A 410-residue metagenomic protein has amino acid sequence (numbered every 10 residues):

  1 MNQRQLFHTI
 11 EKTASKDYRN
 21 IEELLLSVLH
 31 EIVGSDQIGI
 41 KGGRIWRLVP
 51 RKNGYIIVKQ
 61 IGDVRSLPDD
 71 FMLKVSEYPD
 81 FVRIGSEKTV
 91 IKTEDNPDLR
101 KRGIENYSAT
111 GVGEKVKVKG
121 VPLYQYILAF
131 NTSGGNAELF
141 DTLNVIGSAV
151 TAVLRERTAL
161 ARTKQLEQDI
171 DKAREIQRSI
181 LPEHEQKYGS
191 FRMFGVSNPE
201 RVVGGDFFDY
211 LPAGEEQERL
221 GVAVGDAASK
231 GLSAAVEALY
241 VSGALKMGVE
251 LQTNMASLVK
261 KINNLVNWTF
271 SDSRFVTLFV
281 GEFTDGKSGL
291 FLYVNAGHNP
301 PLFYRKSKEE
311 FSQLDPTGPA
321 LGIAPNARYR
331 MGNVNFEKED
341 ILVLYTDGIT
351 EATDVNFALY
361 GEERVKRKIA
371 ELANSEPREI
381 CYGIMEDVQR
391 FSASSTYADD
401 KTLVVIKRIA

Functional and structural regions predicted by a protein language model:
N2-I10, E138, S233-A244, G248 (+1 more regions): Active-site-proximal, acidic helix/loop segment immediately C-terminal to a metal-coordinating Asp/Glu
T13-E31, Q37, Q165-K172, P182-G189 (+2 more regions): Signal-transducing coiled-coil linker helices
S15-K59, D272: Helix-loop-beta substructure at the N-terminus of cytosolic sensory domains that couple signal/ligand detection
I61-D98, T317: Acidic/proline- and glycine-rich, intrinsically disordered low-complexity segments that serve as regulatory linkers
E94-Y124: Helix-to-coil/beta transition segments that act as allosteric "coupling" elements at the rims of sensory or catalytic
K115-N144, K230, E351-L359: Regulatory loop-to-helix N-cap segments in sensory/regulatory domains that couple ligand/signal detection
S133-K164, L239, T350: Signal-transmission coiled-coil "S-helix"-like helices that couple sensory/receiver modules to catalytic effector
L160-I341, A393-A410: … and, occasionally, acidic/histidine-rich disordered N-termini of signaling adaptors
